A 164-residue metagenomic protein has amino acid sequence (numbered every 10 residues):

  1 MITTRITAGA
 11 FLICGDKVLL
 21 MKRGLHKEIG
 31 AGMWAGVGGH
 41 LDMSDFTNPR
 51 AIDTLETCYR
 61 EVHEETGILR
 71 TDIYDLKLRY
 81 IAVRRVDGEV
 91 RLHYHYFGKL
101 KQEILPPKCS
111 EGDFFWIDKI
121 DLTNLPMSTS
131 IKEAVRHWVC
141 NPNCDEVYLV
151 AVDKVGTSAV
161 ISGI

Functional and structural regions predicted by a protein language model:
M1-H40, R70-T71: N-terminal strand-loop-strand
I6-A8, D16, L92-Y94, G112 (+1 more regions): Change "...and in nucleic-acid phosphodiester-cleaving endonucleases..." to "...and in nucleic-acid processing enzymes
A10, L78, Y96-G98: A structural signal for short, well-ordered beta-strand segments
V18, G67, N143-V147: Generic structural signal for secondary-structure transition and capping sites
M21, L78-V83: Residue-level detector of high-confidence beta-strand sites
K27, L41-I73, A82-A134, I164: Unchanged
H137: A small-molecule sensor/coupling module
C140-I164: Charged phosphate-binding loop/patch that engages nucleotide di/tri-phosphates or the phosphate backbone of nucleic
